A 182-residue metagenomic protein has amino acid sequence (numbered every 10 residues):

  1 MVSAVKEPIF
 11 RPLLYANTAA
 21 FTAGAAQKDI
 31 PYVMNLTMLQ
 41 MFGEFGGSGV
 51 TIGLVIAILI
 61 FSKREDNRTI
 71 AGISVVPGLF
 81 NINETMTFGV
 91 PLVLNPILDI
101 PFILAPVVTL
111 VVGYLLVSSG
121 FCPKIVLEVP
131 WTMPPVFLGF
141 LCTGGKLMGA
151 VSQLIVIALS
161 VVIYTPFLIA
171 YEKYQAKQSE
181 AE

Functional and structural regions predicted by a protein language model:
M1-F61: Generic multipass alpha-helical transmembrane bundles of integral membrane proteins
A19-L36, G53-V55, I73, T87-E182: Transmembrane alpha-helical segments and their short flanking loops that form helix-hairpins/helix-helix interfaces
I52, R64-A71: Membrane-proximal intracellular helices of multi-pass ion channels
